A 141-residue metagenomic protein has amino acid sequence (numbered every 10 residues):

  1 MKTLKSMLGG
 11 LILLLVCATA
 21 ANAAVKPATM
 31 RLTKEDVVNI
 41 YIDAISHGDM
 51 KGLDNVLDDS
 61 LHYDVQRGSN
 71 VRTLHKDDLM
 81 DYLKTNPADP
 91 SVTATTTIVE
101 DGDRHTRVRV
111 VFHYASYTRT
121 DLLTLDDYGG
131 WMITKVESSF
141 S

Functional and structural regions predicted by a protein language model:
T3-L8, T19-D43, H47-M50, N55: Short, low-complexity N-terminal intrinsically disordered segments enriched in polar/charged residues
I12, V16-C17: Classical Sec-dependent N-terminal signal peptides that target proteins to the secretory pathway
K26-T29, L74-T118, L122: Surface-exposed, charged secondary-structure patches
N39-D43, L57-G68: Short, solvent-exposed secondary-structure junction/capping segments
Y41, G52-L53, L61, L79 (+2 more regions): Hydrophobic pocket/interface hotspot
S60, T96-I98, K135: Extracellular/lumenal ectodomain signal focusing on beta-strand-rich modules and carbohydrate-recognition contexts
S60-H62, N70, H113-S116, S139-S141: Solvent-exposed loop/turn segments at secondary-structure junctions within structured extracellular/periplasmic domains
T118-S141: Short beta-strand edge/turn micro-motifs at domain boundaries
